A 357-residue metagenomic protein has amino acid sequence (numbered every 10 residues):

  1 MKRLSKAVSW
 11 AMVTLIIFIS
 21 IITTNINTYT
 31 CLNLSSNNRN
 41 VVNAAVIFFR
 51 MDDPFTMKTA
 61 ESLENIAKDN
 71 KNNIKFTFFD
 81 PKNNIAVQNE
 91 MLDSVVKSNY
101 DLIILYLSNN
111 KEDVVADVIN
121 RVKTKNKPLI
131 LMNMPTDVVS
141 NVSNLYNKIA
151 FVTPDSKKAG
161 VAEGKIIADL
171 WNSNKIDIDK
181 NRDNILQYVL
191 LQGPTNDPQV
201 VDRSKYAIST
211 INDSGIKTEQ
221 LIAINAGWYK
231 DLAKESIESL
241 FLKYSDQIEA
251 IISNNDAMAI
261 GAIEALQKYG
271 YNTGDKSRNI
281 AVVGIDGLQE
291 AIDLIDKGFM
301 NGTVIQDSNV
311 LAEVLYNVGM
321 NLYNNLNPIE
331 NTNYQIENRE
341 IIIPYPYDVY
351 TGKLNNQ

Functional and structural regions predicted by a protein language model:
I21-S36, N40, N184-T195, G287 (+1 more regions): Hinge/cleft segment of the Venus flytrap/periplasmic-binding protein
N43-S62, N70, T77-L92, Y100 (+4 more regions): Extracytoplasmic "Venus flytrap"
F55-D69, A159-E163, P198-K217, S236 (+1 more regions): Short, solvent-exposed amphipathic alpha-helices that sit in or adjacent to ligand/effector-binding or catalytic
L63, S108-K127, A207, L221-I292: Hydrophobic alpha-helical
D69-P81, L190, N212-K230: Short beta-strand elements in bilobed, periplasmic/extracellular small-molecule ligand-binding domains
D93-I103, K127, D246-E249: Short acidic/histidine-rich motifs immediately flanking catalytic phosphotransfer sites in two-component signaling
V118-K158, D183-N184, Q289-I292, D296: Flexible loop/hinge segments that line or gate small-molecule binding clefts
A150-N184, A233, G287-A291, D307-N324: Hydrophobic alpha-helical segments within soluble ligand-binding/sensing domains
